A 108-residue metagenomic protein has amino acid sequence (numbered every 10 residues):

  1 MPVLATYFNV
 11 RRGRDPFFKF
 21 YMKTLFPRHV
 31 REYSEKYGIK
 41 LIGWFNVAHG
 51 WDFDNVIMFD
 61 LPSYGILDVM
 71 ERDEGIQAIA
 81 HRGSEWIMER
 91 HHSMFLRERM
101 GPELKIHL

Functional and structural regions predicted by a protein language model:
M1-Q77, I87-L108: Short S/T/G/P-rich N-terminal loop/turn motif that feeds into the first structured element of a domain
A80-S84: C-terminal structural segments of small proteins and small subunits
